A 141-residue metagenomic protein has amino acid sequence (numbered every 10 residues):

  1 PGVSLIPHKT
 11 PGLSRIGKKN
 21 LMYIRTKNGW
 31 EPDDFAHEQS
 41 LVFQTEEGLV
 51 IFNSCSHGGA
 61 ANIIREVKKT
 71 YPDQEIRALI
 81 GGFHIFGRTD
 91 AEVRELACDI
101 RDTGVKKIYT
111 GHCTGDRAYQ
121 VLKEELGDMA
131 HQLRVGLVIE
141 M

Functional and structural regions predicted by a protein language model:
P1-E46: Active-site-proximal loop/helix segment associated with metal-binding centers of metalloenzymes
P1-R15, K123-G127, H131-R134, V138-M141: Binuclear metal-dependent hydrolase catalytic cores
G29, D34-S40, Q44-V135: Cap/insert and terminal regions of metallo-dependent hydrolase folds
